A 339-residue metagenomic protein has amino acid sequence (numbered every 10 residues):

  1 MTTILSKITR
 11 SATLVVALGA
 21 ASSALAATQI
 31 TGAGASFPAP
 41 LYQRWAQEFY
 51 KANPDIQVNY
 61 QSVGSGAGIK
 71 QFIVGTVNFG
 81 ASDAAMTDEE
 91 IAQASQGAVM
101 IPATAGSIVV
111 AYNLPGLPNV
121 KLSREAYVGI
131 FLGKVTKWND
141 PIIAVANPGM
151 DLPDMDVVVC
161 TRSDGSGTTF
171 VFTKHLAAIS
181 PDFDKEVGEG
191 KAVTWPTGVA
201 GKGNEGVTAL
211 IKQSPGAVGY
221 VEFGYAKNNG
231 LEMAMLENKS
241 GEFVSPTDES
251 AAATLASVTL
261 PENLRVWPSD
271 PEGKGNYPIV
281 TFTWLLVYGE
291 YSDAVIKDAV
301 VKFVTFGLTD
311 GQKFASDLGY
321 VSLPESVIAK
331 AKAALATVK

Functional and structural regions predicted by a protein language model:
T2-A12: Bacterial N-terminal signal peptides that target proteins for export
L5, V15-A17, F172: N-terminal non-cleavable signal-anchor helices
S6, S22, T337-K339: Generic C-terminal helix-cap and adjacent flexible tail
S11-S23: Bacterial N-terminal signal peptides
A26-K339: Flexible loop/hinge segments at secondary-structure junctions
